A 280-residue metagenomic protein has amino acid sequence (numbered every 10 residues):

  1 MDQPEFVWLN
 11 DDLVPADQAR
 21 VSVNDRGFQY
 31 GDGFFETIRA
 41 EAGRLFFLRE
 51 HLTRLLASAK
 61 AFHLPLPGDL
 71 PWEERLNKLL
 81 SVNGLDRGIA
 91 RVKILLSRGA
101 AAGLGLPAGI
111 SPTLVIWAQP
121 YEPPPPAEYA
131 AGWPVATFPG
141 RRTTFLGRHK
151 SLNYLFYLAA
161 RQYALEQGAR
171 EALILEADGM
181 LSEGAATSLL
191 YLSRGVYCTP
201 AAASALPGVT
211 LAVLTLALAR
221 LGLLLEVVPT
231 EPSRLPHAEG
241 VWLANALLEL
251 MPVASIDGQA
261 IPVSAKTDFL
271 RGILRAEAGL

Functional and structural regions predicted by a protein language model:
M1-L70, E74-S81, S97, G105-L280: Helix-start/capping segments and mature chain N-termini
L85-L96, G103: Ordered, amphipathic secondary-structure segments that act as subunit-interaction surfaces in large macromolecular
